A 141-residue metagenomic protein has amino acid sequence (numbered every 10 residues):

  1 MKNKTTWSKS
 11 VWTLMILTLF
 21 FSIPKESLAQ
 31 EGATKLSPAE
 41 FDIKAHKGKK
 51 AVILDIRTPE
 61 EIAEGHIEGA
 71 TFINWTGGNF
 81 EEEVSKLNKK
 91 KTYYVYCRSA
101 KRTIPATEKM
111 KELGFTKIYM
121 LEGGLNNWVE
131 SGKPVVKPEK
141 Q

Functional and structural regions predicted by a protein language model:
K2-M15, F20-A51, P59, A63-T92 (+1 more regions): Rhodanese-like catalytic fold shared by cysteine-dependent sulfurtransferases and DSP/PTP-type phosphatases
Y96: Short, surface-exposed ligand- or partner-binding patches at beta-edge/loop junctions that are enriched in aromatics
